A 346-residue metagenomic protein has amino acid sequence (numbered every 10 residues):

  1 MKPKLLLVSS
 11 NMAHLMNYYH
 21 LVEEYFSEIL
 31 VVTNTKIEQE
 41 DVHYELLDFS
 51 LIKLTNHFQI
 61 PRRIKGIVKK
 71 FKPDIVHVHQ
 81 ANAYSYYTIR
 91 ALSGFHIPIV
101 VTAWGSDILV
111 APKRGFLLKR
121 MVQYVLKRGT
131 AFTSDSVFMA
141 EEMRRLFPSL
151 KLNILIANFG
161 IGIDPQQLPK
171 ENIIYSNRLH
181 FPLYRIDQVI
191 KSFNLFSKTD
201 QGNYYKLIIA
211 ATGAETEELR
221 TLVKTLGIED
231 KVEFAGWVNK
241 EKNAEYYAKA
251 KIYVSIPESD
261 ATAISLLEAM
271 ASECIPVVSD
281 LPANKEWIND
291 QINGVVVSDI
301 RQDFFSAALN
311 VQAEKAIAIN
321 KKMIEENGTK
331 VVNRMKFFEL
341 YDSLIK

Functional and structural regions predicted by a protein language model:
M1-H43: N-terminal subdomain of nucleotide-sugar transferases
V101, K127-P165: Donor nucleotide-sugar binding/catalytic pocket of nucleotide-sugar-dependent glycosyltransferases
Q166-L195, L207-I208: Conserved donor-binding/catalytic core segment of Leloir-type glycosyltransferases
R220-V238: Nucleotide-activated donor-binding/catalytic signature segment of Leloir-type glycosyltransferases, i.e., the conserved
W237-V238, E245-A250: Short alpha-helical donor nucleotide-sugar binding micro-motif in glycosyltransferases
E258: Aromatic "clamp/platform" in nucleotide-sugar-dependent glycosyltransferases that forms part of the donor/acceptor
I275-V278: Short hydrophobic beta-strand element within catalytic cores of glycosyltransferases and related nucleotide-activated
A313-K346: A charged, aromatic-enriched C-terminal amphipathic alpha-helix characteristic of glycosyltransferases across folds
